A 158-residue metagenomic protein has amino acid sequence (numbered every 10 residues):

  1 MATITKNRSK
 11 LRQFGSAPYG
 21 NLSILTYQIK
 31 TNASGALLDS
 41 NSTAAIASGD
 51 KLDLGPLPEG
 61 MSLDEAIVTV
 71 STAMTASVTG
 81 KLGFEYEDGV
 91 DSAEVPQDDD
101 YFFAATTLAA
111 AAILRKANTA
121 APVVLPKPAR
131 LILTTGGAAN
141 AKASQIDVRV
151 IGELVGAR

Functional and structural regions predicted by a protein language model:
A2-R158: Surface-exposed, low-hydrophobicity beta-strand/loop segments enriched in small/polar/acidic residues
